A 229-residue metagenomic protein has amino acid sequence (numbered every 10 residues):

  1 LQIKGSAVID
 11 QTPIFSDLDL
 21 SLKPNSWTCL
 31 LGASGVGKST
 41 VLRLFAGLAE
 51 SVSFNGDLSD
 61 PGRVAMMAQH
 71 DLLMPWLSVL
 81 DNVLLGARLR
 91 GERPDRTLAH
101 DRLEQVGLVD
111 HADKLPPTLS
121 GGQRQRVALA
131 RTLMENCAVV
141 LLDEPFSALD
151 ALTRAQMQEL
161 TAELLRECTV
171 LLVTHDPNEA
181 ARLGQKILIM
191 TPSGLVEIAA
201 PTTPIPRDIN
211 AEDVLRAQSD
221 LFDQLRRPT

Functional and structural regions predicted by a protein language model:
A46: Helix-to-loop junction immediately C-terminal to a conserved catalytic motif
L77-L84: Short coil-to-helix segment of the ABC ATPase nucleotide-binding domain corresponding to the Q-loop/switch region
P94-H111: Conserved ABC ATPase "signature" region
L115-L119, Q123: Conserved ABC ATPase signature
L129-A130: Hydrophobic anchor residue at the start of the ABC signature
M134-A138: A short, proline-enriched helix->beta-strand linker immediately N-terminal to the Walker B motif in ABC-type P-loop
R154-R166: Helical segment within the ABC ATPase nucleotide-binding domain
P192-F222: Conserved beta-strand-loop-alpha-helix hinge in the C-terminal portion of ABC ATPase nucleotide-binding domains
